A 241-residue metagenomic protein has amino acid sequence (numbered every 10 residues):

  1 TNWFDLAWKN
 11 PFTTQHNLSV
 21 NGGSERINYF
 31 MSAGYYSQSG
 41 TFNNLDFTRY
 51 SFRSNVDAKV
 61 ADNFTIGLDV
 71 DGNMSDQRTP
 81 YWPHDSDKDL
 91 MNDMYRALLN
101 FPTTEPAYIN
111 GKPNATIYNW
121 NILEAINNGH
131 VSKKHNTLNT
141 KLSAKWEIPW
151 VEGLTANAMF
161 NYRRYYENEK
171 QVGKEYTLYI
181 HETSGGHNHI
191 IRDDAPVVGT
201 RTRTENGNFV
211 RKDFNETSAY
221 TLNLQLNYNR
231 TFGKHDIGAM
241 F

Functional and structural regions predicted by a protein language model:
T1, G40-F47, S51-N139, T155-F241: Surface-exposed loop/interface segments of Gram-negative outer-membrane beta-barrel transport/assembly proteins
T1-N44, Y81-H84: Residues embedded in well-ordered regular secondary structure
T13, S24-E25, A61, E147-V151 (+1 more regions): Outer-membrane beta-barrel channels and translocator barrels
S19-N21, S32, N55, K141-K145 (+1 more regions): Outer-membrane beta-barrel architecture
G23, S32-G34, D71, E147 (+2 more regions): Acidic/polar N-terminal loop/beta-strand segments that form early-domain functional surfaces
